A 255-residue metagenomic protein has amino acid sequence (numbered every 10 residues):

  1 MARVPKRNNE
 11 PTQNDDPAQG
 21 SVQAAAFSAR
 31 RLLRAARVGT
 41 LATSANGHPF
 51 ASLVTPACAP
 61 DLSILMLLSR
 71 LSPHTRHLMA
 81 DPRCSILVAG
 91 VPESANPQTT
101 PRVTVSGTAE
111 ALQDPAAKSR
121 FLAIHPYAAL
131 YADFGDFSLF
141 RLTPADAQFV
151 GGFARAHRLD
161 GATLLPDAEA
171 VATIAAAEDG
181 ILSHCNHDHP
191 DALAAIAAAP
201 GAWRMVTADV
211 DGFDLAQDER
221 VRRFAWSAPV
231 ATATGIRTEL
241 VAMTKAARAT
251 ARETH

Functional and structural regions predicted by a protein language model:
M1-H255: Binding-site signature for planar aromatic cofactors or substrates
